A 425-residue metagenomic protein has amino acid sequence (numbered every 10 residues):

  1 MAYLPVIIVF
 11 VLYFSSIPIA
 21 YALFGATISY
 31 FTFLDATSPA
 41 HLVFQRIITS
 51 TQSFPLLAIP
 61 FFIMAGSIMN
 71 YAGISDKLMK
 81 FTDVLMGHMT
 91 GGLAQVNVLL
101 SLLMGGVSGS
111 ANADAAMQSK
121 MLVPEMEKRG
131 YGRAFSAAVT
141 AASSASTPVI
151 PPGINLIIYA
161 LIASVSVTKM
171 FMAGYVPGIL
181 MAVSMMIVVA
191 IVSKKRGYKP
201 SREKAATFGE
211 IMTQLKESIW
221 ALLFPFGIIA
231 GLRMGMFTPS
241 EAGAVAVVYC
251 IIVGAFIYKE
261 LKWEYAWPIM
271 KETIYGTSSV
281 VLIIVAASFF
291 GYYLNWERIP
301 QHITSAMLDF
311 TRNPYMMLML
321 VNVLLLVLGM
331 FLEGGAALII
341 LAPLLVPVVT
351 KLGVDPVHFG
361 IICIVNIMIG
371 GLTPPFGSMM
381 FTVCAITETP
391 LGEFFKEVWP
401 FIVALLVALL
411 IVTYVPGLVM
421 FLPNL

Functional and structural regions predicted by a protein language model:
M1-L425: Alpha-helical transmembrane segments of multi-pass membrane transport proteins
